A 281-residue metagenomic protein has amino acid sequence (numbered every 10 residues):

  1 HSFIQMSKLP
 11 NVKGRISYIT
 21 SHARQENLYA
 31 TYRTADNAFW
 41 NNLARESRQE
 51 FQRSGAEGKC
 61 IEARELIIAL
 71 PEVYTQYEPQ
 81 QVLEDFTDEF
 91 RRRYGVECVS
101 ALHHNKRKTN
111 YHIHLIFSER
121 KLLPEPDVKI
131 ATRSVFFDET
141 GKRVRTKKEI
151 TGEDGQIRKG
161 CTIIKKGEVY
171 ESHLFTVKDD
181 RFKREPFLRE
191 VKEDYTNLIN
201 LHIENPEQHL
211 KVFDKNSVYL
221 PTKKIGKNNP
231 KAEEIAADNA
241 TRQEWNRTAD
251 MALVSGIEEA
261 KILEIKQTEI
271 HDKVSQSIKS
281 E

Functional and structural regions predicted by a protein language model:
H1-E281: N-terminal nicking endonuclease/strand-transfer module with a His-rich metal-binding environment and a catalytic Tyr
